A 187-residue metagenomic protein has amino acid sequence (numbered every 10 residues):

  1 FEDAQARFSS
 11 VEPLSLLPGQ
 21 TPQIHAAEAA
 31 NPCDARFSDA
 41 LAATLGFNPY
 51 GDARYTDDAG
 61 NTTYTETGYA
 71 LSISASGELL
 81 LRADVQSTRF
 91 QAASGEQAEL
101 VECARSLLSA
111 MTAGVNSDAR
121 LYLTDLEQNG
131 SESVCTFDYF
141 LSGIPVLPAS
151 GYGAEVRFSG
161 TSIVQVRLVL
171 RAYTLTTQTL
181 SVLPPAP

Functional and structural regions predicted by a protein language model:
F1-V115, Y122, G143, A172-T176: Preferential activation on post-signal-peptide N-terminal prodomains/segments of secreted or lumenal proteins
V115-S131: A charged, solvent-exposed segment within the mature domains of Sec-exported extracytoplasmic proteins
N116-R120, A149-G151, E155-P187: Charged, low-complexity helical/coil segments in non-catalytic cytosolic or luminal regions
E127-V164: Aromatic/basic-lined ligand-recognition segments that form π-stacking hydrophobic pockets flanked by Lys/Arg to engage
